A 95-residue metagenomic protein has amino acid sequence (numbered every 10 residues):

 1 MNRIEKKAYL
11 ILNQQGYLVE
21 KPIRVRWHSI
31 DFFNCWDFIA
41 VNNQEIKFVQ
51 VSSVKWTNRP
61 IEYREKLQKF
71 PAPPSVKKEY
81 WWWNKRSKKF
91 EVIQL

Functional and structural regions predicted by a protein language model:
M1-L95: Catalytic phosphate/metal-binding cores of nucleic-acid and nucleotide-processing enzymes, i.e., regions that mediate
